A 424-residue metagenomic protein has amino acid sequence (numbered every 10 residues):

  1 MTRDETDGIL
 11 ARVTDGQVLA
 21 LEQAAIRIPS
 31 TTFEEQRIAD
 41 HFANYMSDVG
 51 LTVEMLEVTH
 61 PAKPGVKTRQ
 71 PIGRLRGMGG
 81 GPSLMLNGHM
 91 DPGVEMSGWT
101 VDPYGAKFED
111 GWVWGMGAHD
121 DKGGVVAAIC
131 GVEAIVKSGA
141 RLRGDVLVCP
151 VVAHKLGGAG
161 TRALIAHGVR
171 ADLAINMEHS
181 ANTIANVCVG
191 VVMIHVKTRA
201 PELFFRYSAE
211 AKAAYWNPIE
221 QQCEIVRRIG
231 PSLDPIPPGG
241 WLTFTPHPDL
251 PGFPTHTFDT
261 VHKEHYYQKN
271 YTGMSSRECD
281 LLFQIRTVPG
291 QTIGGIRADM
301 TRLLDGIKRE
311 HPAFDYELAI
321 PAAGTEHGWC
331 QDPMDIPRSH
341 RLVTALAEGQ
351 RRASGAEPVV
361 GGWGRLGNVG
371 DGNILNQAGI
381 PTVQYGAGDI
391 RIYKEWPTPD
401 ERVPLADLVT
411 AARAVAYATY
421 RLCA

Functional and structural regions predicted by a protein language model:
M1-D4, R199-A424: Metal-dependent amide/peptide-bond hydrolase catalytic core, centered on the "pita-bread" metallohydrolase fold
T2-W114, K137, R141-L142: Acidic/His- and Gly-rich active-site-bordering loop/insert found across diverse amide/peptide-bond hydrolases
E57-A62, S180-N182, T243-H247, G364: Short, solvent-exposed loop/turn elements at beta->coil junctions and helix N-caps that rim active or binding pockets
T68, V101, V189-M193, M274-E278: Short, solvent-exposed loop/turn segments at the edges of secondary structure
S83-M85, V113, R170-N176, M193-H195 (+1 more regions): Short glycine-aspartate micro-motif
S97-G98, E109-G111, G131-L147, S232-G239 (+1 more regions): Phosphate-handling active-site elements
H119, G123-P231, P399-A416: Fold-level recognition of mixed alpha/beta catalytic cores in primary-metabolism enzymes, strongest
